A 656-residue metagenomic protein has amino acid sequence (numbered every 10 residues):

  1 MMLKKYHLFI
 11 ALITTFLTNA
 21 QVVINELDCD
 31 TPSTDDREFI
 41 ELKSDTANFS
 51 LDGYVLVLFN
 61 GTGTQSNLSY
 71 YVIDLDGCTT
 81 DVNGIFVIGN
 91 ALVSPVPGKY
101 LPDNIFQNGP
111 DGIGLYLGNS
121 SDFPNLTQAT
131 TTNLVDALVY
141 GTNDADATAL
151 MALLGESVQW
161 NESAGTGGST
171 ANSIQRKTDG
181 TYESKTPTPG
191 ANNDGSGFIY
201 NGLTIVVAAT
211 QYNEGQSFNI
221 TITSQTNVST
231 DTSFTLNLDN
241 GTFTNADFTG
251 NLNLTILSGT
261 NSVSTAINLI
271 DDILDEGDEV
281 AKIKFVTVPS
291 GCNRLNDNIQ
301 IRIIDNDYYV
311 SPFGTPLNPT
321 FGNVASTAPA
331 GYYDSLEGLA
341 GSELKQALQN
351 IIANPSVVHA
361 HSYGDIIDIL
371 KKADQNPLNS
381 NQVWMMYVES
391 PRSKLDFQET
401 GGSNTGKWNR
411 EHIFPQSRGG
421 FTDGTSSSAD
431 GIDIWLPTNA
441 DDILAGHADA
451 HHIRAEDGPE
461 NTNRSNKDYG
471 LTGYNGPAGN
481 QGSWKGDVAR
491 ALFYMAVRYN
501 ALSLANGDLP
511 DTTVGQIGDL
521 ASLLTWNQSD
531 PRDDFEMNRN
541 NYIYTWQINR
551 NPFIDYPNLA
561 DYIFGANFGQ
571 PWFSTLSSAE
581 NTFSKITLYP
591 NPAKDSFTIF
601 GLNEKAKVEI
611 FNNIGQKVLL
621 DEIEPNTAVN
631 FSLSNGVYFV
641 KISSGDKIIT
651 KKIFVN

Functional and structural regions predicted by a protein language model:
M1-V23, S578-A579, F583, N591 (+1 more regions): Bacterial Sec-dependent N-terminal signal peptides
A20-V82, F86, N90-V206, Y308 (+3 more regions): Intrinsically disordered, low-complexity linkers and terminal tails enriched in Ser/Thr/Pro/Gly with interspersed basic
D30-T34, T210-Q216, L588-A593: Short, solvent-exposed loop/linker segments at the N-terminal edge of repeated beta-sheet extracellular domains
D74-V82, L254-V263, I623: Short proline/glycine- and polar residue-rich coil/turn motifs
Y200-V310: Short boundary segments that mark the start of a structured unit
Y308-S393: N-terminal module-boundary/linker segments of secreted carbohydrate-active enzymes
G401-N409, F414-S574: Domain-level detector of nuclease and nuclease-like folds in predominantly extracellular/periplasmic contexts
A579-N656: C-terminal outer-membrane/trafficking sorting elements
